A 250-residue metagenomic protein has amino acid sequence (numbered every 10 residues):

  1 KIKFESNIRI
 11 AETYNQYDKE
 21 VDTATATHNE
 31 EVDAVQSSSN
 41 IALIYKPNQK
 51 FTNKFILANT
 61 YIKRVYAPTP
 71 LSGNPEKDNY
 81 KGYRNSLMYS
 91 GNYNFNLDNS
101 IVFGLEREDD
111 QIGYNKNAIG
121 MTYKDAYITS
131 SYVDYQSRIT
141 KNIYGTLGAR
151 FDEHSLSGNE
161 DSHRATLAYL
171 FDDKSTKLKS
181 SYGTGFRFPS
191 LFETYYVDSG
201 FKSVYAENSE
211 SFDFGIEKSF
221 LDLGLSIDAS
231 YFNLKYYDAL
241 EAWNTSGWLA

Functional and structural regions predicted by a protein language model:
K1, I44-K50, N92-N96, S100 (+4 more regions): Structural signature of outer-membrane beta-barrel channels/translocons
K1-S86, A118: Flexible loop and strand-edge segments within Gram-negative outer membrane beta-barrel domains
I2-S6, Y14, Q49-F55, D98-I101 (+3 more regions): Repeated loop/turn-to-beta-strand initiation elements of outer-membrane beta-barrel proteins
I10-Y14, N59-K63, R107-G113, T129 (+6 more regions): Transmembrane beta-strands of outer-membrane beta-barrel pores
A11-T13, E20-H28, Y61, T69-D78 (+6 more regions): Flexible, surface-exposed loop regions and adjacent strand-edge segments of Gram-negative outer-membrane beta-barrel
T25-K46, Y80-Y83, K124, L170 (+3 more regions): Outer-membrane beta-barrel signature, preferentially recognizing the C-terminal barrel domain of Gram-negative
V35-I41, L57, Y83-Y89, T129-V133 (+5 more regions): Hydrophobic, lipid-facing positions within transmembrane beta-strands of outer-membrane proteins
S100-D173, F188, S199, W243: Signature of Gram-negative outer-membrane beta-barrel scaffolds
